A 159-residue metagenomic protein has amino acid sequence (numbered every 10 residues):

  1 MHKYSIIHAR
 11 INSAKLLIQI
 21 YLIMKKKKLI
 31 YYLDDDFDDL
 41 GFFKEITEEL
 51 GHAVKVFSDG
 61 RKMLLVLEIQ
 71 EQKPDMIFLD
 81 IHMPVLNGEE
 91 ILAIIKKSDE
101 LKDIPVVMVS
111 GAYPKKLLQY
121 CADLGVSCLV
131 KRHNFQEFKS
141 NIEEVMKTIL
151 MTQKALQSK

Functional and structural regions predicted by a protein language model:
K26-D38, F43-T47, I77: Conserved acidic segment of CheY-like receiver
F57-L64: Conserved Asp/Asn-Gly motif in the active-site loop of CheY-like receiver
E71-L79: Active-site beta3 strand of CheY-like receiver
M83: Receiver (REC) domain active-site loop signature in two-component systems and cognate sites in sensor histidine kinases
L124-K147: Output/docking surface of receiver
K147-K159: CheY-like receiver
